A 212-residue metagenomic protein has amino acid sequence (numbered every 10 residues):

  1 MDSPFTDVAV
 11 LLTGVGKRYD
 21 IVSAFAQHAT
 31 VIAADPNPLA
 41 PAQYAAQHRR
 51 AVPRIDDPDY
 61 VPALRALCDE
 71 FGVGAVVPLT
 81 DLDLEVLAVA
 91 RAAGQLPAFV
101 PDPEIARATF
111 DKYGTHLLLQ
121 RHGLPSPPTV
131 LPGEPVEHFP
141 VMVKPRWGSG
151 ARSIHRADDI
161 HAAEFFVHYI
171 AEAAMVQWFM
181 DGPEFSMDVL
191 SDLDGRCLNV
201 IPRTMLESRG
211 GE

Functional and structural regions predicted by a protein language model:
M1-P101: ATP-binding N-terminal substructure of ATP-dependent carboxylate-amine bond-forming enzymes
G14-R18, D81-L82, P132, I160 (+1 more regions): Short beta->alpha connector loops
P41-A45, D59-P62, A106-G114, S153 (+1 more regions): Short, charged, surface-exposed secondary-structure boundary motifs
R49-I55, T129-P132, H155-D158: Short acidic-hydrophobic, aromatic-tinged amphipathic segments that line or gate anion-handling sites
A66, K112-L118, S191-D194: Short, surface-exposed amphipathic charged segments that create phosphate/polyanion-binding patches used for binding
E104-P128: Glycine-/Pro-rich loop/turn segments that contact NAD(P) or position catalytic residues in Rossmann-like domains
L119, P127-T129, E137-I154, E172-G182 (+1 more regions): ATP-grasp fold ATP-binding core
D158-E212: Phosphate-binding site of ATP-dependent enzymes
